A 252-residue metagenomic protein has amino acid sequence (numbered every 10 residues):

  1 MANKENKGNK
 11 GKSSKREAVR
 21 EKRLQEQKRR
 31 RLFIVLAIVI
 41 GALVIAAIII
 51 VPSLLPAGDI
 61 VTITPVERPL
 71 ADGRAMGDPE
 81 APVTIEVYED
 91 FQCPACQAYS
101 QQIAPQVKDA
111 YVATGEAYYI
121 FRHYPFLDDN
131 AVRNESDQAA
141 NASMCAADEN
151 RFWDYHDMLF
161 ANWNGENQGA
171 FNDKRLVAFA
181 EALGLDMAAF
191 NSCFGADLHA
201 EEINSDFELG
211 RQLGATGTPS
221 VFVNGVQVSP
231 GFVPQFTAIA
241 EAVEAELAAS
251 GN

Functional and structural regions predicted by a protein language model:
A2-S53, A104, V177-N252: C-terminal cap of thioredoxin/glutaredoxin-like
L54-P69: Ser/Thr/Pro/Gly-rich low-complexity linker/stalk segments immediately outside membranes or between
V66-V83: A short beta-strand-turn-helix
L70-A71, I103-K108, E208: Alpha-helical scaffolding within the catalytic cores of extracellular/periplasmic polymer-degrading hydrolases
R74-M76, A110, G210-Q212: Short, flexible, glycine/charge-rich loop motifs used to bind or transfer phosphoryl groups or to couple energy/partner
M76, F171, V228: Short clusters of hydrophobic/aromatic residues that line enzyme substrate/ligand-binding pockets
D78, A131-V132, G169, S192 (+2 more regions): Alpha-helix initiation/capping motif
A81, E86-E181, L213-T216, E246-L247: Structural alpha/beta surface segment adjacent to cysteine/selenocysteine redox centers across thiol/disulfide enzymes
